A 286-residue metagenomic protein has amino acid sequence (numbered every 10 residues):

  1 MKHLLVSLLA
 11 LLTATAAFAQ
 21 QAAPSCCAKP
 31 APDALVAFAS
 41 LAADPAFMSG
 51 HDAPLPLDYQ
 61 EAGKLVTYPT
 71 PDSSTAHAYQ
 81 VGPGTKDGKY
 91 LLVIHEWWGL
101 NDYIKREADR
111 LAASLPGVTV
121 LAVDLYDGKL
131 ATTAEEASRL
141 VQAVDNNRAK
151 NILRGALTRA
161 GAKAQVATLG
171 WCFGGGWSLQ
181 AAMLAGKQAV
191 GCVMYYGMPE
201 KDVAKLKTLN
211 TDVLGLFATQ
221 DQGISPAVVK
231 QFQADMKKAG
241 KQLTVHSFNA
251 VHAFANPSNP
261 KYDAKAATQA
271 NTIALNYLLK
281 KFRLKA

Functional and structural regions predicted by a protein language model:
V6-A16: Bacterial N-terminal signal peptides
A17-Q21: Boundary at the C-terminal end of the N-terminal hydrophobic targeting segment
A22-Q60, K64-A160, F254, S258: Serine-hydrolase catalytic machinery in alpha/beta-hydrolase-like enzymes
C26-C27, A239-A286: C-terminal catalytic histidine-bearing segment of alpha/beta-hydrolase fold enzymes
E107, S225-D235: Short alpha-helix in the alpha/beta-hydrolase fold that links the catalytic acid
G155-T208: Primarily recognizes the serine-hydrolase "nucleophile elbow" in alpha/beta-hydrolase and SGNH/GDSL folds
L209, G215-F217: Short beta-strand/loop motif that positions the catalytic acidic residue of the alpha/beta-hydrolase fold
Q220-I224: Acidic catalytic loop of the alpha/beta-hydrolase fold
